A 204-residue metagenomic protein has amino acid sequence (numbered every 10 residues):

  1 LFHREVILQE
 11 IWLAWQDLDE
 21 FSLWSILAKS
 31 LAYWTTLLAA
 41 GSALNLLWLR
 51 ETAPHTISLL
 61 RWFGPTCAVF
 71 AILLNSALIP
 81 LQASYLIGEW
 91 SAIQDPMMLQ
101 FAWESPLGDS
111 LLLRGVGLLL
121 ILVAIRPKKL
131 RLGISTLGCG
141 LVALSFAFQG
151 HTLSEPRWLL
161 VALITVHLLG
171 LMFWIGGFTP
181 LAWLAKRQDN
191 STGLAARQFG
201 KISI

Functional and structural regions predicted by a protein language model:
L1-I204: Polytopic transmembrane helical bundles with strong interfacial aromatic enrichment
